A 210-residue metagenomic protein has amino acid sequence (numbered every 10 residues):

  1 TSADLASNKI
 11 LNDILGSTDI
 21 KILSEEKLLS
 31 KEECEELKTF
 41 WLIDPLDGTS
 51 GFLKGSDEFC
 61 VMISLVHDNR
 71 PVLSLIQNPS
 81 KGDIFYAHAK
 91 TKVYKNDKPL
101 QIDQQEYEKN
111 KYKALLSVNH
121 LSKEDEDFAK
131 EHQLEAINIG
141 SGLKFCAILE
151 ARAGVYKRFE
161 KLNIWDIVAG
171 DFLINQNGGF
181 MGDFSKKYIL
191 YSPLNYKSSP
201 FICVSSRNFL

Functional and structural regions predicted by a protein language model:
T1-L46, D127-K130: N-terminal subdomain of lithium-sensitive/metallo-dependent phosphomonoesterases centered on the IMPase/IPPase/PAP
D4, L15, I22, T49 (+6 more regions): Residue-level signal for inorganic ion chemistry
L5, E26, P45-G48, P79 (+3 more regions): Generic detector of well-ordered alpha-helical packing
S24-E26, D97, G140, S185: Short loop/edge segments at beta-strand edges and connector loops that shape dinucleotide/nucleotide cofactor-binding
L29, V72, L100-I102, I189: Short, isolated positions in well-ordered beta-strands
E35-Y94: DPxDG-like acidic metal-binding loop motif
K92-K95, P99-Q101, N208-L210: Short helix-loop capping/hinge motifs at secondary-structure junctions, enriched in acidic/polar residues
Q104-L210: An extended, acidic
